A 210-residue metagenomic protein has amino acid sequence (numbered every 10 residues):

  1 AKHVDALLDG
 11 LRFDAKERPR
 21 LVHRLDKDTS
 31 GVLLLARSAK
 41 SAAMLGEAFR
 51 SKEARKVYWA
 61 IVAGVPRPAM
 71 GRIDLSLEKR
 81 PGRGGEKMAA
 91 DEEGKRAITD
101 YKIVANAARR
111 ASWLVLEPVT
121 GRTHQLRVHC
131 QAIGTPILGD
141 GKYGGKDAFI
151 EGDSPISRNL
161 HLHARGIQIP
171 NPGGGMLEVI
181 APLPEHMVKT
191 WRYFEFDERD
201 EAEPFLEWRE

Functional and structural regions predicted by a protein language model:
A1-K87, E92-K95, A105-A108, E151 (+3 more regions): RNA pseudouridine synthases
A1-L8, A39, K79, A105-Q168: Pseudouridine synthase
G31, V57, R72, I98 (+3 more regions): Broad gene-expression machinery/nucleic-acid interaction feature
L34, A60, Y101, L126 (+2 more regions): Residue-level signal for inorganic ion chemistry
A43, L75, T99-K102, H124 (+1 more regions): Internal, well-ordered alpha-helical scaffold/interface segments that support domain packing or protein-protein contacts
V62, D100-I103, I137: Conserved hydrophobic positions within beta-strands
D91, P118, N171-P172: Short, acidic, Ser/Thr-enriched surface-loop or helix-capping motifs
K95-A97, R122, G134, G173-L177: Short acidic/polar mixed-charge low-complexity motifs
